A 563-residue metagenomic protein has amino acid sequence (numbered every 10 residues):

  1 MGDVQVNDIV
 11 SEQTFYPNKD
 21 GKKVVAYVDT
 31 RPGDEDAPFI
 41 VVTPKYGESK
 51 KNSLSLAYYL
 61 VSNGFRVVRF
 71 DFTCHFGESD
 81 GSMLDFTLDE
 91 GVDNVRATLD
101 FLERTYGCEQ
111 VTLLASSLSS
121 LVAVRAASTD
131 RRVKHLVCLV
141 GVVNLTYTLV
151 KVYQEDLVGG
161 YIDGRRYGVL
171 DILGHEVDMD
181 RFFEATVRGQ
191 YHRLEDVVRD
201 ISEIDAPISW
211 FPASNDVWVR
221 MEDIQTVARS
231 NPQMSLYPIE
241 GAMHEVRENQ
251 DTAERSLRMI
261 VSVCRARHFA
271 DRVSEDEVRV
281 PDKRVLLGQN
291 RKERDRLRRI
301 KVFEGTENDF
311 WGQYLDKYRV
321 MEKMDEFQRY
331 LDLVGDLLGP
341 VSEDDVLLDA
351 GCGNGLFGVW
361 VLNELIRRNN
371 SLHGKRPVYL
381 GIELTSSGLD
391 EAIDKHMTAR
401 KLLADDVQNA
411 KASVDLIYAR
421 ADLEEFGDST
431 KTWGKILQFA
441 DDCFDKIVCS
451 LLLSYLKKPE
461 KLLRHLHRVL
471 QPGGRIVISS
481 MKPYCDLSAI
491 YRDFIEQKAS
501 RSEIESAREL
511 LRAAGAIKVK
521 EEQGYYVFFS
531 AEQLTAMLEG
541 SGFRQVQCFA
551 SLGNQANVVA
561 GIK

Functional and structural regions predicted by a protein language model:
G2-R31: N-terminal cap/lid segment of alpha/beta-hydrolase-fold proteins
G47, F76-C108: Catalytic nucleophile-loop/oxyanion-hole region of alpha/beta-hydrolase and closely related hydrolase-like folds
V61-E78: Conserved alpha/beta-hydrolase
I204, W210-P212: Short beta-strand/loop motif that positions the catalytic acidic residue of the alpha/beta-hydrolase fold
H268, V273-V341, L356-W360, D422-E425: Conserved class I S-adenosyl-L-methionine
L348, N354-G434: Class I SAM-dependent methyltransferase SAM/SAH-binding core
E460-P472: A short glycine-rich, Lys/Arg-flanked "PGG" loop and its adjoining helix->strand segment in the class I
V477-S506: Conserved class I S-adenosyl-L-methionine
